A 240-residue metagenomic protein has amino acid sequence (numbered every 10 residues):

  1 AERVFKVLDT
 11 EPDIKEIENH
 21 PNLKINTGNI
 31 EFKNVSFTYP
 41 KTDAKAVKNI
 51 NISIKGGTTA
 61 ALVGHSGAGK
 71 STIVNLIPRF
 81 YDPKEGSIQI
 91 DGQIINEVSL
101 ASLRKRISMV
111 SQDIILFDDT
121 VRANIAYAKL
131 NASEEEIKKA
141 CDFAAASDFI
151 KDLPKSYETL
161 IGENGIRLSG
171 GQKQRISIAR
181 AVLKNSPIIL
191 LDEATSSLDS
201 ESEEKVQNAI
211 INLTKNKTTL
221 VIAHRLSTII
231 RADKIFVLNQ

Functional and structural regions predicted by a protein language model:
A1-V7: Cytosolic ends of transmembrane helices, especially the final helix of ABC transmembrane type-1 domains
D9, I17, L23-Q240: ABC-type nucleotide-binding domain
I14: Acidic/polar loop patches that form or flank catalytic/metal-binding clefts of enzymes that bind anionic ligands
